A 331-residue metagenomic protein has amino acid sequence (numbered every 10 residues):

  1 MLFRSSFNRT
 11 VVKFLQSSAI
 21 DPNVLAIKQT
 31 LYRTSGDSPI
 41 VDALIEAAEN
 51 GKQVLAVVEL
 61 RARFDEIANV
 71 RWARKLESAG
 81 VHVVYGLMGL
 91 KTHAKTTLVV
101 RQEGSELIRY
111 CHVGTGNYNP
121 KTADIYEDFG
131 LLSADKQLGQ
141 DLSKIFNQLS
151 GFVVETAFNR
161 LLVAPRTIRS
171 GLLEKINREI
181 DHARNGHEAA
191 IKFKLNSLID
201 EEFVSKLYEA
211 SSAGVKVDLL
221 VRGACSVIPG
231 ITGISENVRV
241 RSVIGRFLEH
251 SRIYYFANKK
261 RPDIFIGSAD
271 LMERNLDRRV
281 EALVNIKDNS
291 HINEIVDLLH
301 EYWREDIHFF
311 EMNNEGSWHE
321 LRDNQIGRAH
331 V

Functional and structural regions predicted by a protein language model:
M1-L2, H330: Short, small-residue-biased leader/transition segments that mark boundaries at the very start of proteins
F3, N23-T30, Q53-E59, T156-L162 (+1 more regions): Glycine- and acidic
F3-A26, D37: Active-site-adjacent "gating/activation" loops or surface patches in catalytic cores
F14-L15, P39-G51, L207: Histidine-anchored nucleotide/phosphate-binding helix
A19, A48, S211: Conserved ATPase "switch" residues in P-loop NTPase domains
S35-D42, E201-E202: Active-site core of PLP-dependent enzymes with the aminotransferase class I/II
K52-R109, G114-N117, T122, L138 (+1 more regions): PLD/PLD-like phosphodiesterase catalytic module centered on the HKD motif
N119-G151: Mobile "lid/hinge" segments at catalytic clefts and subdomain interfaces of large enzymes
